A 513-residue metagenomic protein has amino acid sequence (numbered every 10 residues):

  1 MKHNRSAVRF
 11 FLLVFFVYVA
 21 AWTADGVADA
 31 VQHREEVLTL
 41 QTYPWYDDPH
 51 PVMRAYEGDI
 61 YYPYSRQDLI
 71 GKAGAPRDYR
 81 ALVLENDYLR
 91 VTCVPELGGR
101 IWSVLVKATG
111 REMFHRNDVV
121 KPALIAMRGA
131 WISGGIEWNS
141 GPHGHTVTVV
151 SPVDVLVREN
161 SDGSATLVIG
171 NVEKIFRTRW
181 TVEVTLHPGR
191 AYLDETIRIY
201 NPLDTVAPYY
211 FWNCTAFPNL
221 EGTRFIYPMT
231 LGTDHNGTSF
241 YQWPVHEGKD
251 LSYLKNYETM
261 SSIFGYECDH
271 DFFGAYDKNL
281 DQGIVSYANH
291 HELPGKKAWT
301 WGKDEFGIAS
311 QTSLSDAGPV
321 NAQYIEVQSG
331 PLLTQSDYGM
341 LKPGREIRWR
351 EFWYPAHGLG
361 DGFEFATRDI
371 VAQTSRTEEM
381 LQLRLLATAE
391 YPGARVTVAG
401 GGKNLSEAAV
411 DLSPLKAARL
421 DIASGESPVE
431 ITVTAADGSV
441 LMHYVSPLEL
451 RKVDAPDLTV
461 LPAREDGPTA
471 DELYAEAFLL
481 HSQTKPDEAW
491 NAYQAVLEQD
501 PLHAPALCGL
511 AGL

Functional and structural regions predicted by a protein language model:
E36-P44, L82, T92, S103 (+4 more regions): A contiguous, surface-exposed recognition patch within enzymatic or periplasmic domains that forms
H50-R77, A81-E85, S133-R190, I308-G339 (+1 more regions): Extended, loop-rich substrate-binding clefts of extracytoplasmic carbohydrate-active enzymes
A73, E85, V91-G110, I169-L220 (+1 more regions): Acidic, contiguous internal or C-terminal segments within carbohydrate-active enzymes that form a structured patch used
E364-P468: Long, contiguous interaction/recruitment modules in multidomain scaffold/adaptor proteins
